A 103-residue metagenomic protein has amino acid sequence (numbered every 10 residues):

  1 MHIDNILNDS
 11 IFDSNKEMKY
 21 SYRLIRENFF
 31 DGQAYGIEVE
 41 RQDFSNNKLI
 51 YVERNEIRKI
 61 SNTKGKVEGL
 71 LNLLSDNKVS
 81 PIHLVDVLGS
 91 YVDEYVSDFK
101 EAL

Functional and structural regions predicted by a protein language model:
M1-R23, N28: Negatively charged, low-complexity tracts enriched in Asp/Glu with abundant Ser/Thr
L7, F30, T63-K66: A generic structural micro-environment signature that highlights single residues at secondary-structure boundaries
Y20-Y22, Y35, Y91: Aromatic side chains
D31-N55: A short, structured beta-strand/loop element
F44-K48, S61-G65, I82-V85: Glycine-rich loops and low-complexity Gly/Arg-rich segments that provide flexible linkers or classic glycine-based
I50-K64, G69-L74: A short, exposed loop/beta-hairpin motif centered on an aromatic-Gly-Thr core
K66-L103: Compositionally biased, intrinsically disordered linkers/stalks adjacent to structured regions
